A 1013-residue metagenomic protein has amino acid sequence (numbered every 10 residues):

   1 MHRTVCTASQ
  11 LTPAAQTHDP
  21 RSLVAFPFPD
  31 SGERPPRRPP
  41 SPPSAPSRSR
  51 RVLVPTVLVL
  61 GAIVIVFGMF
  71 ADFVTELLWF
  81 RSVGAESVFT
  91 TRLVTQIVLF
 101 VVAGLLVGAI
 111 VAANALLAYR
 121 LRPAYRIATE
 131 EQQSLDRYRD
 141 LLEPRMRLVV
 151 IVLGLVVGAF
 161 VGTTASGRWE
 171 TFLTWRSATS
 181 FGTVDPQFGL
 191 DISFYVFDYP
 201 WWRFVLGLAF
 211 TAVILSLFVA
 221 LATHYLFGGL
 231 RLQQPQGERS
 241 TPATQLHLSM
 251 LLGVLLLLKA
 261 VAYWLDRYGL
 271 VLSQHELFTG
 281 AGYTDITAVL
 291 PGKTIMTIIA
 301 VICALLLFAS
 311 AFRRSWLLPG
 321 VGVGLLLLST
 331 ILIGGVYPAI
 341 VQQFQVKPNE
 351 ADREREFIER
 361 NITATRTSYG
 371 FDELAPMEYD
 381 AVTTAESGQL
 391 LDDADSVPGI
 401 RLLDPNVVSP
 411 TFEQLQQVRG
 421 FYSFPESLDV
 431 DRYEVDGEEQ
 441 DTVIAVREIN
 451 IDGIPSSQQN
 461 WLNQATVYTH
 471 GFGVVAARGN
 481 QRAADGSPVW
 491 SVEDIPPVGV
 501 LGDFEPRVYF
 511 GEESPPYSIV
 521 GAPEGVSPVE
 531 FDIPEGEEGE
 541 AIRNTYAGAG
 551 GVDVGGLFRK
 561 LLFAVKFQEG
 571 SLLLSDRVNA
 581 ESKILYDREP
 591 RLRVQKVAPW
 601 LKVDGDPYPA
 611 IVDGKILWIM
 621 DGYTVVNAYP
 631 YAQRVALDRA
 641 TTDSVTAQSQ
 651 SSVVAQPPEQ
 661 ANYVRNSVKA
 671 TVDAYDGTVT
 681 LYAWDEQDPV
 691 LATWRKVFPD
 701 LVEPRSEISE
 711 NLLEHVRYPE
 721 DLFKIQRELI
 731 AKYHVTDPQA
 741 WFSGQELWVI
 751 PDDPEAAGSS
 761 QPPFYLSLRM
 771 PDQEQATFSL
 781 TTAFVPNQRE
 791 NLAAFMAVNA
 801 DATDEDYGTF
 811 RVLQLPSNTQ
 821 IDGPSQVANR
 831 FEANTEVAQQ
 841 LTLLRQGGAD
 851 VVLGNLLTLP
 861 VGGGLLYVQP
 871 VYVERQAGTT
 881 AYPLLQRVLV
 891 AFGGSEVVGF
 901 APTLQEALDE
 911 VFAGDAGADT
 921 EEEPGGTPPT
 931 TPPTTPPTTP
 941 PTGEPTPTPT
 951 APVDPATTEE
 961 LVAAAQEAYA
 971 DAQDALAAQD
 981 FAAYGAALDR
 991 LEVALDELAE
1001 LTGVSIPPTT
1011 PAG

Functional and structural regions predicted by a protein language model:
M1-P35: N-terminal acidic, proline/glycine-rich, low-complexity intrinsically disordered segments
F26-R51, P55-A978, A982-G1013: Soluble extracytoplasmic regions of secretory-pathway and membrane proteins
